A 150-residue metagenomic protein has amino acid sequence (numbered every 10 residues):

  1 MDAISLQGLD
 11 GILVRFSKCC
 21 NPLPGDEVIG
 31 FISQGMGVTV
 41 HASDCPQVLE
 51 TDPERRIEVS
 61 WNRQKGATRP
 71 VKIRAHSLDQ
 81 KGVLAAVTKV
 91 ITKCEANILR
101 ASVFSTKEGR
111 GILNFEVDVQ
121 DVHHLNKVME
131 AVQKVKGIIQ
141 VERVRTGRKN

Functional and structural regions predicted by a protein language model:
M1-L84, L99-F104, D121-H123, V128-M129 (+3 more regions): N-terminal non-catalytic structural scaffold regions of very large proteins
R69, E108-L113: A short, glycine/Asx- and small/polar-enriched loop/turn that sits immediately N-terminal to a beta-strand
T92-I98, K134-I138: Short secondary-structure junctions
A96, E108-R110, L125: A cross-taxa feature marking solvent-exposed loop/turn segments within ectodomains of secreted and single-pass membrane
N114-Q120: A short interface-forming secondary-structure element
